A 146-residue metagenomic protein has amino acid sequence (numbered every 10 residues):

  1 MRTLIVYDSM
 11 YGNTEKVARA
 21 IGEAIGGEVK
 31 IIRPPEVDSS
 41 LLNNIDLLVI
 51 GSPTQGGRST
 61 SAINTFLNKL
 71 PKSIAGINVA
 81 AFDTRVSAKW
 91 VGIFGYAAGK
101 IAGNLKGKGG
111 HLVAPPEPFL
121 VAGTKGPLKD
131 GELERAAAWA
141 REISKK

Functional and structural regions predicted by a protein language model:
T3, N13-K16, A20-P34, N44-K146: FMN-binding flavodoxin-like domain, especially the glycine-rich phosphate-binding loop
D8-G12: Short polar catalytic/cofactor-binding loops
D38: Acidic, amphipathic alpha-helical patches
